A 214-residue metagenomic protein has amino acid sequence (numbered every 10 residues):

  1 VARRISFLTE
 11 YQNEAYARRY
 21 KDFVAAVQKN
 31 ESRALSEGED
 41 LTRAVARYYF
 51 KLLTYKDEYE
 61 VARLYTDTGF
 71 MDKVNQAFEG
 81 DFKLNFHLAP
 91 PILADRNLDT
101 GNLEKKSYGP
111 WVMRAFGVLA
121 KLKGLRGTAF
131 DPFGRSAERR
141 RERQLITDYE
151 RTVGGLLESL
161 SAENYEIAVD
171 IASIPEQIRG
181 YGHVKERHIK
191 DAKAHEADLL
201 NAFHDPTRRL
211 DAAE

Functional and structural regions predicted by a protein language model:
V1-E214: Active-site loops and adjacent core secondary-structure elements that bind or stabilize anionic groups
